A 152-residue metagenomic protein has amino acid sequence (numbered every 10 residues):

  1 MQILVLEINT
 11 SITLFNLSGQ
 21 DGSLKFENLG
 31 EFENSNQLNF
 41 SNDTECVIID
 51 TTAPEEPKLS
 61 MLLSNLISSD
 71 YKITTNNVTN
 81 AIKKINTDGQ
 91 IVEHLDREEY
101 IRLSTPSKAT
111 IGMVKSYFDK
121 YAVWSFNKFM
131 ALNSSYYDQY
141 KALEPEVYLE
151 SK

Functional and structural regions predicted by a protein language model:
M1, S41-T44, S68-K72: Short, high-confidence coil segments that cap the C-terminus of an alpha-helix and link into the following beta-strand
M1-G19: Gly/Thr-rich phosphate-binding beta-strand-loop-beta motif of the actin/hexokinase/Hsp70
E7, I48-D50, T74-N77, L143-E144: Short beta-strand segments
K25-E45: Short phosphate-binding loop-to-helix
D43-P54: Short beta-strand-to-loop acidic/aromatic patch adjacent to the donor-nucleotide binding site
E55-S134: Conserved core of the sugar-phosphate nucleotidyltransferase
E99-I101, D138-Y148: Catalytic beta-strand/loop signature of glycosyltransferases that borders the donor
E150-K152: Acidic two-metal-ion nuclease catalytic site recognized across multiple nuclease folds, prominently DnaQ/RNase D-T
